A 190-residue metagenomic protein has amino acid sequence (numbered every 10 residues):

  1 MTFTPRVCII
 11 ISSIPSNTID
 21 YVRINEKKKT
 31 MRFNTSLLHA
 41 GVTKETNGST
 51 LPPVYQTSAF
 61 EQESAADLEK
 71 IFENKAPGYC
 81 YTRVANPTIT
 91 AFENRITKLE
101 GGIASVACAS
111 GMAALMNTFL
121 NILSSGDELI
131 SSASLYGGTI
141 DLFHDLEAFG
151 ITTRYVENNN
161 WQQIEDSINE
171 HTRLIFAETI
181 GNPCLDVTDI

Functional and structural regions predicted by a protein language model:
I9-I11, N17-R23, K27: Short, positively charged and aromatic/hydrophobic N-terminal segments
E26-A76: N-terminal glycine-rich, Lys/His-bearing helix-loop that initiates the first secondary-structure elements of many
G48, I96, A114, L129 (+1 more regions): Buried hydrophobic positions in well-ordered alpha/beta secondary-structure cores of metabolic enzymes
A59, S64-A113, G138-D145: Conserved N-terminal alpha-helix of the aminotransferase class I/II PLP-enzyme fold
N121-G137, V156: Conserved PLP-anchoring active-site segment centered on the Schiff-base-forming lysine
F143-I190: PLP-dependent aminotransferase-class I/II
